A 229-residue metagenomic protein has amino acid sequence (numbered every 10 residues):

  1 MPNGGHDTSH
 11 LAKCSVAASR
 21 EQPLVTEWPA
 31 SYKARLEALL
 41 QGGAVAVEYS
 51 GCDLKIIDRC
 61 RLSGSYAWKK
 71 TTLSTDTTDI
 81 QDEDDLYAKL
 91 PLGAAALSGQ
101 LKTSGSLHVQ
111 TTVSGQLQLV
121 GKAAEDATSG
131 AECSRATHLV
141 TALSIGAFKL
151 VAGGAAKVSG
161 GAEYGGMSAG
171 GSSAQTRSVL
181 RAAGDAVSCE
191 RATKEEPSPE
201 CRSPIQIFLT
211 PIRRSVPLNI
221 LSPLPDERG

Functional and structural regions predicted by a protein language model:
P2-K69, I80, Q100-D226: Membrane pore-forming effector domains from diverse proteins
W68-P91: Extracytoplasmic beta-rich ectodomain segments of secreted or membrane-anchored proteins
E83-Y87, A96, S159: Membrane-embedded beta-strand positions in outer-membrane beta-barrel channels/transporters
L92-A96, G166: Strand-connecting loop/turn motifs
